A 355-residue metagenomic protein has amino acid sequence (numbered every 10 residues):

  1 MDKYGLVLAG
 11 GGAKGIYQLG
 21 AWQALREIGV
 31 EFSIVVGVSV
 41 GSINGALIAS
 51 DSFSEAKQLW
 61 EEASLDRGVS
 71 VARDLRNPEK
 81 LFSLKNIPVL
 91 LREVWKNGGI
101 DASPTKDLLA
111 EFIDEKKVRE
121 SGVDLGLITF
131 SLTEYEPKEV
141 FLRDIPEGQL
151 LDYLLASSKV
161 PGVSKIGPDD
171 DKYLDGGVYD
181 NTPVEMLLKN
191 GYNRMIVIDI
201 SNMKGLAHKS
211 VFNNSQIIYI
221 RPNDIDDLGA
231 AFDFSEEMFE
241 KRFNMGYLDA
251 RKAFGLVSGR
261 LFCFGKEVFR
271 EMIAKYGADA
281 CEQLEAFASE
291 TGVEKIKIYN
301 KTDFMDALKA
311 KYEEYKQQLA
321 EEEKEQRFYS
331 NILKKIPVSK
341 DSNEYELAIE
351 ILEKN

Functional and structural regions predicted by a protein language model:
M1-V38, A46-N355: Patatin-like phospholipase
